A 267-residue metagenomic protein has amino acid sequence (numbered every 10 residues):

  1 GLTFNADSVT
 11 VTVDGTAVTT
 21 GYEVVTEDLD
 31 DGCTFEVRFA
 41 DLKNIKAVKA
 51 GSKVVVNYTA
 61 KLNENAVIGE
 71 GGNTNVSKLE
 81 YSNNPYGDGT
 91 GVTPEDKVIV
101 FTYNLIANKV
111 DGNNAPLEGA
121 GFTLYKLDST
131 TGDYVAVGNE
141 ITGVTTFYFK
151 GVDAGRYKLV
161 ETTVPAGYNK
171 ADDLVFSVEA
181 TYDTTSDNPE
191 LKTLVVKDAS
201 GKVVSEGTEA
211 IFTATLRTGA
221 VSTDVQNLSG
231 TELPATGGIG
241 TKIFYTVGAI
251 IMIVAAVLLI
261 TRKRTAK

Functional and structural regions predicted by a protein language model:
G1-K267: Solvent-exposed loop/turn and edge beta-strand elements of beta-rich ligand-binding domains
